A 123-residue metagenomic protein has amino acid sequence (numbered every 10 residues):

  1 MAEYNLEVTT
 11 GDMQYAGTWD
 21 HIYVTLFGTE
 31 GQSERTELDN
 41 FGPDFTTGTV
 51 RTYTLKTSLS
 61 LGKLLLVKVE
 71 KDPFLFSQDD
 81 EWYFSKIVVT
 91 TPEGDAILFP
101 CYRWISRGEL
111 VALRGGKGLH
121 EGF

Functional and structural regions predicted by a protein language model:
M1-F123: Regulatory, non-catalytic segments
